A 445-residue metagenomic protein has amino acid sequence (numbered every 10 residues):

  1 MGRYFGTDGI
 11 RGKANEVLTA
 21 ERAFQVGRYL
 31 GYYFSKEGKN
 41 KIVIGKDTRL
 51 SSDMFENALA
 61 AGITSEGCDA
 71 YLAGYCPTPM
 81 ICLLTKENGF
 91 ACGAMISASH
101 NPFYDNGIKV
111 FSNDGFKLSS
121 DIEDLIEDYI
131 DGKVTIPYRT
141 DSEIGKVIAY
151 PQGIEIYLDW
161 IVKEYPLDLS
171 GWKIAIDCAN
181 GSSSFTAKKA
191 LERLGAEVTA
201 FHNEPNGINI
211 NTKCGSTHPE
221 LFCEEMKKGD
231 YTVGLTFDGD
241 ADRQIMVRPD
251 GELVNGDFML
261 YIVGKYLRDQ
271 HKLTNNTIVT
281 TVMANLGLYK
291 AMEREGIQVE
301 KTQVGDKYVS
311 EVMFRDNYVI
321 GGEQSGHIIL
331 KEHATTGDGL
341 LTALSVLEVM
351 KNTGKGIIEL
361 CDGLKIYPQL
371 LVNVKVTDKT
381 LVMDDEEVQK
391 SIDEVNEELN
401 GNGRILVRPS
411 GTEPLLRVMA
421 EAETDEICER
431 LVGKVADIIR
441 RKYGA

Functional and structural regions predicted by a protein language model:
M1-A61, S65-E66, C92, I144-K173 (+1 more regions): An N-terminal, well-structured beta->alpha segment
D8, I44, I81, A94 (+11 more regions): Buried hydrophobic positions in well-ordered alpha/beta secondary-structure cores of metabolic enzymes
K13, N106-G229: Gly/Ser/Thr-enriched, mixed-charge loops and adjacent short helices that form phosphate/oxyanion-binding elements
K39-D47, K173-I176, N276-V282, R417-M419: Short glycine-rich phosphate-binding loop at a beta-alpha junction
K41-N106, K189-V247: N-terminal small/polar loop signature for handling phosphorylated ligands or for N-terminal nucleophile
F90-D105, M226-R248, E252-L253, I297-D338: Glycine-rich phosphate-binding loop
F103-N106, V110-S119, D124, D128 (+3 more regions): Replace "Mg2+/Mn2+-dependent" with "divalent metal-dependent
Q270-A445: Phosphate-binding and adjacent anionic-ligand microenvironments
